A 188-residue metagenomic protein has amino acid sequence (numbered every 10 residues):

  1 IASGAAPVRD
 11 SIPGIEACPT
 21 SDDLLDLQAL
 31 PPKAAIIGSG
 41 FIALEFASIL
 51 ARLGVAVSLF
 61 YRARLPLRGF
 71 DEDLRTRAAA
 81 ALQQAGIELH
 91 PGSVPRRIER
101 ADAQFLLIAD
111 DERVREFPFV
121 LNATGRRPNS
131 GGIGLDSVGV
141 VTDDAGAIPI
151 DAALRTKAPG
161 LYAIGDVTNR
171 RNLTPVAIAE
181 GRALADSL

Functional and structural regions predicted by a protein language model:
I1-A17, K33: Glycine/serine-rich phosphate-binding loop and adjoining beta1-alpha1 elements at the start of nucleotide-handling
G4, G38-A43, G125, G165: Conserved phosphate-binding and hydrolysis motifs of nucleotide-dependent enzymes
P7, L25, F41, D73 (+1 more regions): Residue-level detector of alpha-helix initiation sites
D10-I12, F46-A47, R100, S130-I133 (+1 more regions): Short glycine-/acidic-enriched loop or helix-start segments at secondary-structure transitions that form or flank
I15-P31, R115-S187: FAD-site-proximal beta/loop scaffold in flavoenzymes
A17, Q28-F70, L173: Rossmann-like NAD(P)H-binding beta-loop-alpha module
L53-A152: A Rossmann-like FAD-binding core segment of flavoenzymes
